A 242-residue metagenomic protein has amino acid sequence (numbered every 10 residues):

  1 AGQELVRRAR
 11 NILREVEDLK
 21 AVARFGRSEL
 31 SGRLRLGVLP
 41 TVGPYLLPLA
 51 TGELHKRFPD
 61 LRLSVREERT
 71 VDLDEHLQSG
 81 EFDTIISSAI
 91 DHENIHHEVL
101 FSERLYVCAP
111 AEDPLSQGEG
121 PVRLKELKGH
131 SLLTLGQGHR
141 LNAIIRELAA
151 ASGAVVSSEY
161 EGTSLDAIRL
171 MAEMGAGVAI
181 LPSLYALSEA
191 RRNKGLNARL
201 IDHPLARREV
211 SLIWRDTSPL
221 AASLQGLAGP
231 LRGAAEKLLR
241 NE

Functional and structural regions predicted by a protein language model:
A1-F25, G229, G233-E236: Alpha-helical "hinge/linker" immediately C-terminal to small N-terminal DNA-binding modules
G2, L36, H76-Q78, L127 (+2 more regions): Hydrophobic residues within well-ordered alpha-helices
S31-E93, V155, G162: Central regulatory/effector-binding core of bacterial HTH transcription factors
L46, L196-N241: A late-sequence structural motif
R69-D74, Q78-E81, S88, G138-R199: Hydrophobic hinge/microswitch elements
I95-L132: Flexible hinge/capping segments at coil-to-helix
H96-Y106, S183, R192-A206: Short beta-strand->loop
S131-S152, L220-P230, A235-E242: Secondary-structure junction motif
